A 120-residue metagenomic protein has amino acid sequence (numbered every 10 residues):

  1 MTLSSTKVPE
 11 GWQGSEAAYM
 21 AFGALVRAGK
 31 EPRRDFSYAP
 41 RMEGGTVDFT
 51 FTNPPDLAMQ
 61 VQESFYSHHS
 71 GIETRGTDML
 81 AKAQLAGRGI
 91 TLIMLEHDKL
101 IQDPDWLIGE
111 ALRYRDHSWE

Functional and structural regions predicted by a protein language model:
M1-E120: Nucleic-acid endo/exonuclease domains
